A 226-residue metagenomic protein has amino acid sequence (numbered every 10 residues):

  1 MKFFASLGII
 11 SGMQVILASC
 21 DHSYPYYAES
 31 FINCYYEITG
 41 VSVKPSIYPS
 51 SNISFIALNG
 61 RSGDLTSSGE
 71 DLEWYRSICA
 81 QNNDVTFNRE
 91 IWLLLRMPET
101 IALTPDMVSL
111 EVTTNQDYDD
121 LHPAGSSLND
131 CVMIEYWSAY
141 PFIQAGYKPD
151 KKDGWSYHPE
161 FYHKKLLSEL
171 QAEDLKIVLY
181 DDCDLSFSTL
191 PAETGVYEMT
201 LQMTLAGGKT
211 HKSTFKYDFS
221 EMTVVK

Functional and structural regions predicted by a protein language model:
M1-S6: Positively charged n-region of N-terminal signal peptides that target proteins for export
I16-S19: C-terminal motif of bacterial Sec signal peptides marking the signal peptidase cleavage site
D21-K226: Non-catalytic macromolecular-recognition regions in eukaryotic signaling proteins
